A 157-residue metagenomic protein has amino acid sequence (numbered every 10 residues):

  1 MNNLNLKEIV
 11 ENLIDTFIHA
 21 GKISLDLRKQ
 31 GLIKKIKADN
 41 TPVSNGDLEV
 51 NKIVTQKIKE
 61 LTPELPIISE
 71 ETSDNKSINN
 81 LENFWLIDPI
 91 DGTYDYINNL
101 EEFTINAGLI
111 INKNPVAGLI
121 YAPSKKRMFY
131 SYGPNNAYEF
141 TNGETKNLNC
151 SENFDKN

Functional and structural regions predicted by a protein language model:
M1-I90: N-terminal subdomain of lithium-sensitive/metallo-dependent phosphomonoesterases centered on the IMPase/IPPase/PAP
L81-N83, I105, V116: Short loop/turn microsegments at loop-to-beta-strand junctions
I97: Glycine-rich, Arg-bearing micro-motifs that act as flexible, cationic patches
L100-T104: Conserved structural elements of the adenylate-forming
A107-N157: Acidic beta-strand-loop-alpha-helix segment within the catalytic core of divalent metal-dependent phosphate-processing
